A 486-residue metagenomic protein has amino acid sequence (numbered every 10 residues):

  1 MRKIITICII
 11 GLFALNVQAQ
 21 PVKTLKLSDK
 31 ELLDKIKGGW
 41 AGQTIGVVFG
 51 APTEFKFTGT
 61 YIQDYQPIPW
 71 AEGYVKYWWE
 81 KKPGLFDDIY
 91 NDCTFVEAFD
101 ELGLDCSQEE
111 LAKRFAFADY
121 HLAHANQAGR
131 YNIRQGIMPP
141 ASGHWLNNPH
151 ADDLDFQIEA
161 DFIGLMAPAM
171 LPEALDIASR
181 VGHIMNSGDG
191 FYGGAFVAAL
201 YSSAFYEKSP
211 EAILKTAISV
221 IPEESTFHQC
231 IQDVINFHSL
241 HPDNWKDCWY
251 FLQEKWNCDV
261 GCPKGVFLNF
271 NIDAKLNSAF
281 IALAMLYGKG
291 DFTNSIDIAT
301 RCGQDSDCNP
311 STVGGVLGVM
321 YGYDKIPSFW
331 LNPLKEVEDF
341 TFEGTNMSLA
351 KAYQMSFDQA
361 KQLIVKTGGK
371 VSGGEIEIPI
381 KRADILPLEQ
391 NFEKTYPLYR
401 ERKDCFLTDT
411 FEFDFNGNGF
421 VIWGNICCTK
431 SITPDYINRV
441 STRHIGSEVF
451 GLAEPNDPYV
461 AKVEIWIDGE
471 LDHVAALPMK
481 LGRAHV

Functional and structural regions predicted by a protein language model:
M1-P21: Bacterial Sec-dependent N-terminal signal peptides
L27, I133-R134, S142-A151, F162-M170 (+2 more regions): Accessory "access/gating" subregions that flank catalytic or transport cores
L32, E80-F86, Y120, W145-D152 (+7 more regions): Alpha-helix capping and helix-loop boundary segments enriched in small/acidic/polar residues
L33, K37, A41, I45 (+5 more regions): Active-site cavity-forming subdomains of large catalytic enzyme subunits
F49, K56-P69, N186-D189, V197 (+2 more regions): Catalytic phosphate/nucleotide-handling subdomain of diverse soluble enzymes
P52-P83, I89-D92, E109-A123: Active-site-surrounding "flap" and adjacent substrate/cofactor-binding loops of secreted or lumenal enzymes, prototyped
Y74-F95, E338-G368: A structural-propensity feature for long, helix-poor, extended segments
G373-R483: Glycan-recognition surfaces in beta-rich domains, encompassing non-catalytic CBMs and lectin-like receptor-binding
